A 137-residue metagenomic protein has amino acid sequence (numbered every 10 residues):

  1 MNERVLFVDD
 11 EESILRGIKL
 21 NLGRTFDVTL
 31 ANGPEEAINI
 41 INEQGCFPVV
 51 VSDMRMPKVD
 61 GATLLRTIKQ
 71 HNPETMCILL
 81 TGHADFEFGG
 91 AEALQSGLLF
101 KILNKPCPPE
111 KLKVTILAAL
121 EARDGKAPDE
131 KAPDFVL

Functional and structural regions predicted by a protein language model:
D9, D53: Active-site residues of response regulator receiver
E12-L30, G97: Two-component/phosphorelay signaling modules centered on CheY-like receiver
L30-N39, G61: Helix N-cap/capping motif at the beta->alpha junctions
N39, A62-E74: Short amphipathic alpha-helix used as the core "switch/output" element in two-component signaling
M56: Receiver (REC) domain active-site loop signature in two-component systems and cognate sites in sensor histidine kinases
T63, A84-I102, V114: Alpha4 helix (beta4-alpha4-beta5 surface) of REC/receiver domains from two-component response regulators
L80-G82: Hydrophobic/aromatic residues positioned on beta-strands within the core alpha/beta folds
N104-I116: C-terminal output helix
